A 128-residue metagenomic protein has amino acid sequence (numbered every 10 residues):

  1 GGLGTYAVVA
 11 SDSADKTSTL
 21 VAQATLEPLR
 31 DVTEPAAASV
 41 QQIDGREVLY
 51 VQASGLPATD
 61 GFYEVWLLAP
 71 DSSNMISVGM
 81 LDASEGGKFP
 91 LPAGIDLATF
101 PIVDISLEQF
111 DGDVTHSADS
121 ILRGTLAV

Functional and structural regions predicted by a protein language model:
G1-V128: N-terminal targeting/export leaders
